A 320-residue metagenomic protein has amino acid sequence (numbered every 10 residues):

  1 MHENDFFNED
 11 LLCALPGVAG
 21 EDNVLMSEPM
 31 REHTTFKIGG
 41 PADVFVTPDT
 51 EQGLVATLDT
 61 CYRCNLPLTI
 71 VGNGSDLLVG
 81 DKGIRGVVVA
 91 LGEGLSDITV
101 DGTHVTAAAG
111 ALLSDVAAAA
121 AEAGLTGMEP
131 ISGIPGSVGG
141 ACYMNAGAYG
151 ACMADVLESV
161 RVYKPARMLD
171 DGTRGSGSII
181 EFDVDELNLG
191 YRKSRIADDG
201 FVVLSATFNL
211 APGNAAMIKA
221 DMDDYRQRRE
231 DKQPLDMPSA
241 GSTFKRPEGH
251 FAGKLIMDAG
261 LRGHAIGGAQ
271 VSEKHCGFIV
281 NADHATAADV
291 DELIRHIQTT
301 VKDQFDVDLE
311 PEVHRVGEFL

Functional and structural regions predicted by a protein language model:
M1-F7, V46-D49, L77, A197 (+2 more regions): Feature of Fe-S/electron-transfer and energy-metabolism proteins that preferentially highlights extended coupling
M1-Q52, R85, A259-V280: N-terminal flexible segment immediately upstream of the FAD-binding catalytic core in FAD-dependent oxidoreductases
L11-L15, T57-C61, D221-D223, L293-I297: Short amphipathic alpha-helices in soluble, non-transmembrane regions that often serve as interface/regulatory elements
L25-M26, T34-T35, Y163-L320: Phosphate/pyrophosphate- and phosphate-bearing ligand-binding catalytic cores of soluble enzymes
M30-L68, G80-L125, C152-A166, D171-G172 (+1 more regions): N-terminal glycine-rich flavin-associated loop
T47-P48, L78-D81, A90, Y143-N145 (+4 more regions): Short beta-strand-to-turn element immediately C-terminal to the catalytic PLP-Schiff-base lysine in fold type I
A117-A123, G127-S159, K164, S239 (+1 more regions): A gly/ser-rich beta-alpha-beta helix-loop segment of oxidoreductase catalytic cores
